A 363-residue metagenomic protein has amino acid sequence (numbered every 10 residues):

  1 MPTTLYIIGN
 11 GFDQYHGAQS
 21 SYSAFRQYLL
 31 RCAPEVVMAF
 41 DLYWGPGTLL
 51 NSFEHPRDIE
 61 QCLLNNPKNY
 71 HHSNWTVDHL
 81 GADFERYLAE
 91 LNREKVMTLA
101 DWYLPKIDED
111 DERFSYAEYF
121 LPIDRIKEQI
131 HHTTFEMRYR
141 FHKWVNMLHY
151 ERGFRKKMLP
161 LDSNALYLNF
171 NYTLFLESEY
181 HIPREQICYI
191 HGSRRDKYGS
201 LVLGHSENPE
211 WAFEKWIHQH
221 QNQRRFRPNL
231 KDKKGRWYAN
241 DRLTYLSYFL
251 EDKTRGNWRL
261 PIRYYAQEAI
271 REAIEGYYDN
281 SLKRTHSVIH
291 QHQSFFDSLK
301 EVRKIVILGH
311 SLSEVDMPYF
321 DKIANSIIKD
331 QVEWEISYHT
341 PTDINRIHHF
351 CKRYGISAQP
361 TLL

Functional and structural regions predicted by a protein language model:
M1-A39: An N-terminal structural lobe/cap that precedes and organizes the functional/catalytic core across diverse proteins
M1-H16, S163, I274-L363: SIR2/sirtuin-family catalytic core signature
H16, L30, P34, E177-R184 (+2 more regions): Hydrophobic/aromatic-lined pockets within catalytic cores
Q19-L29, I182-Q186, K322-I323, K352: Short secondary-structure boundary/capping segments
Y22, P56, L176, F320 (+1 more regions): Short, highly selective alpha-helical patches that border small-molecule cofactor pockets in redox/cofactor-processing
L29, M158, L176-Y180, I327 (+1 more regions): Hydrophobic, Leu/Ile/Phe/Ala-enriched alpha-helical segments that form helix-helix packing faces
L30-G45, W334-T340: Short, conserved aromatic-histidine micro-motifs
A39-R271: Extended, H/D-rich, highly charged conserved domains that either
